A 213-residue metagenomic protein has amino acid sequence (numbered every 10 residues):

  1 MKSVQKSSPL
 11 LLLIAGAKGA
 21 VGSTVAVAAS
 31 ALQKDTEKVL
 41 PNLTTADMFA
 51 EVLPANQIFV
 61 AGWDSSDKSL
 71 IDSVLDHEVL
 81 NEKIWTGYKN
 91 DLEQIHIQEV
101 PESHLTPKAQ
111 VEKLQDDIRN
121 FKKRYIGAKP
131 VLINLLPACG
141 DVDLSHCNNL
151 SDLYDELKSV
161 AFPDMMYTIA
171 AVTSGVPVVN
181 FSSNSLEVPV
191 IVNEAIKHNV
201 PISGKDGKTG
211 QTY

Functional and structural regions predicted by a protein language model:
K2-S182, L186-K197: Metallocofactor- and cofactor-centric catalytic cores in central/energy metabolism, strongly enriched
H198-S203: Accessory, usually C-terminal, subdomains that scaffold auxiliary metal cofactors
G204-Y213: Extended amphipathic alpha-helical segments with heptad-repeat/coiled-coil character used for oligomerization, fusion
